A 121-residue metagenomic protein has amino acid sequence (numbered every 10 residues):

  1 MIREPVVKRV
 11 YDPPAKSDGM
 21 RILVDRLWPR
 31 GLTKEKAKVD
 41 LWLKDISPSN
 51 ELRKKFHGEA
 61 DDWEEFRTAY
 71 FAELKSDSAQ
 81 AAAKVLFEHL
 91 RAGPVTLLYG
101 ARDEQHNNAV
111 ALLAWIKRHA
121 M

Functional and structural regions predicted by a protein language model:
M1-M121: Residues lining hydrophobic/aromatic ligand-binding pockets adjacent to catalytic sites
